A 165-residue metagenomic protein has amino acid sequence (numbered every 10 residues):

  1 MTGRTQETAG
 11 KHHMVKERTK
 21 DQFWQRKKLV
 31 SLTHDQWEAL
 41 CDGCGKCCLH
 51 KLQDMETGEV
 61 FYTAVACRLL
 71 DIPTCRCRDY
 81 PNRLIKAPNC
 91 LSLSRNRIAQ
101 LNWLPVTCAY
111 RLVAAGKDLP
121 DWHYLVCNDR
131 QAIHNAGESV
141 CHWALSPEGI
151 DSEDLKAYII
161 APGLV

Functional and structural regions predicted by a protein language model:
E7-G43, L52-V165: Short loop/turn segments that flank or connect secondary-structure elements
